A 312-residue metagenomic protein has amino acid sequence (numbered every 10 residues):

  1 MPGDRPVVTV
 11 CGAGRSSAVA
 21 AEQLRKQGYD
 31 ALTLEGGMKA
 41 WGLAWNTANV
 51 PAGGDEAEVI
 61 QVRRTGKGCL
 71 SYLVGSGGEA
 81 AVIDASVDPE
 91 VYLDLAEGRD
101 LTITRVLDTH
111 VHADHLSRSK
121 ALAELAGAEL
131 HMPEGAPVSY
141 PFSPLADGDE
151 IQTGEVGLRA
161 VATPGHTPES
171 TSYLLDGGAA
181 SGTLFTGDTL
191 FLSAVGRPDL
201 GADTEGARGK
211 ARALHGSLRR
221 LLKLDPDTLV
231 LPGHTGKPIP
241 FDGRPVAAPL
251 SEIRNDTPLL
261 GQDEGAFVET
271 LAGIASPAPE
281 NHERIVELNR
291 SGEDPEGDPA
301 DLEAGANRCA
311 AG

Functional and structural regions predicted by a protein language model:
M1-T9, P89-H131: Active-site metal-binding motif and surrounding structural segment of the metallo-beta-lactamase
M1-V8, A13-Y72, S76-G77, A81 (+6 more regions): Rhodanese-like catalytic fold shared by cysteine-dependent sulfurtransferases and DSP/PTP-type phosphatases
G14, T109-H110, D188, H234: Active-site glycine-centered loops adjacent to acidic/histidine catalytic or metal-binding residues that shape
A20-Q23, D94, R118-A121, P144 (+2 more regions): Short amphipathic alpha-helical segments
A20-Q27, N46-P51, R212-G312: Accessory terminal helices/loops
L34, H131-E134, G187, G233: Generic beta-sheet signal
A48-I103, Y140-P238: Catalytic core of the metallo-beta-lactamase
